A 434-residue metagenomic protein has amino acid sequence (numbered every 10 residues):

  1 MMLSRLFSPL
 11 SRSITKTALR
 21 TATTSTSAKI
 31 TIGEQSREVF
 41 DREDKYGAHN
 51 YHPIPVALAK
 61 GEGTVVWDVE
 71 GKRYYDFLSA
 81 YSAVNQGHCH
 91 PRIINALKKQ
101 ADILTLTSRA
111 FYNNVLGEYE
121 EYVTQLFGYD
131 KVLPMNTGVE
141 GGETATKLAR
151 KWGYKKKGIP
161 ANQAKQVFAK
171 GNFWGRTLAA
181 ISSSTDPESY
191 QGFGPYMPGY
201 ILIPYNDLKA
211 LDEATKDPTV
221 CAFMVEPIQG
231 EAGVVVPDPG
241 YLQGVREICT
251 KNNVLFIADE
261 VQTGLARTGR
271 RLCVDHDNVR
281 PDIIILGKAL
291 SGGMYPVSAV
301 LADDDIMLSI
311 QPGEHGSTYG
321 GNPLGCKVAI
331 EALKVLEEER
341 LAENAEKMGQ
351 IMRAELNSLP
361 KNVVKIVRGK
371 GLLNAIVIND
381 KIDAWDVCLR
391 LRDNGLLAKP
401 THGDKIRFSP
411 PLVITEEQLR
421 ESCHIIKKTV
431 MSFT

Functional and structural regions predicted by a protein language model:
M1-I32: N-terminal mitochondrial targeting presequence
A22-T434: Conserved N-terminal phosphate-binding loop of PLP-dependent enzymes in the Aspartate aminotransferase
